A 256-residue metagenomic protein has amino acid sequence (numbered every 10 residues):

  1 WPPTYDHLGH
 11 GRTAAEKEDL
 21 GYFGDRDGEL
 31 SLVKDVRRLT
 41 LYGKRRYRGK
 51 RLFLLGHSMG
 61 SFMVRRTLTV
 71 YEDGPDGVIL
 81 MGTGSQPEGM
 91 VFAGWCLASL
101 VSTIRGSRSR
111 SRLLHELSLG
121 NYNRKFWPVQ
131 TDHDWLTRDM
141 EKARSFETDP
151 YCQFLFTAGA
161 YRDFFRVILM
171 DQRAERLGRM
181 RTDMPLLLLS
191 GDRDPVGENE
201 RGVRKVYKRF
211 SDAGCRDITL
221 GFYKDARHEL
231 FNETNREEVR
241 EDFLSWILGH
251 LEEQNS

Functional and structural regions predicted by a protein language model:
W1-E18: Conserved alpha/beta-hydrolase
G24-R45: Alpha/beta-hydrolase active-site loop
Y47-S58: Alpha/beta-hydrolase fold nucleophile elbow
G56-R66: Glycine-rich nucleophile elbow surrounding the catalytic serine of serine-hydrolase chemistry
V64-Y151: Alpha/beta-hydrolase-fold enzymes
L188-S190: Short beta-strand/loop motif that positions the catalytic acidic residue of the alpha/beta-hydrolase fold
P195-K205: Conserved alpha/beta-hydrolase "acid-adjacent" motif
A213, D217-S256: Catalytic active-site module of serine/aspartate enzymes centered on a nucleophile-bearing elbow/loop
